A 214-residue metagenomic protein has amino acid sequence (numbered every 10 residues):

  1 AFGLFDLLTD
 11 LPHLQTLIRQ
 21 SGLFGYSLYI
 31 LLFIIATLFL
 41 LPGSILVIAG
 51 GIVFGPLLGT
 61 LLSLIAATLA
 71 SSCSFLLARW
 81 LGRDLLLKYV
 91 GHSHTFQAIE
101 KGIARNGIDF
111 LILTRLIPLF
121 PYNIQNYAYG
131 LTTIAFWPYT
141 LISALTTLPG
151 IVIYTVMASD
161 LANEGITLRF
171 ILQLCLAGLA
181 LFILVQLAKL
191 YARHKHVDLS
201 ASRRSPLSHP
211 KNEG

Functional and structural regions predicted by a protein language model:
A1-Y29, T68-N126, L131-T132, W137 (+2 more regions): Membrane-interfacial helix-loop-helix
G22-S27, S44, T60-L61: Short histidine
I30-L58, L119-Q125, T147-Y154: Transmembrane helix boundary and interhelical junction motifs in multipass membrane proteins
L31-I35, L113-T114, I142: Alpha-helical transmembrane segments of MFS and MFS-like solute carriers/permeases
L40-S44, L64, V90: Residues at secondary-structure transition points
I45-L46, C175-L176, A188-L190: Short, charged low-complexity intrinsically disordered segments located at boundaries of structured domains
L46-G51, L62, I112, Q125-Y129 (+2 more regions): Generic transmembrane alpha-helix signature in multi-pass membrane proteins, especially transporters/channels
V53-Y89, F136-L181: A small-residue-rich subset of transmembrane alpha-helices
